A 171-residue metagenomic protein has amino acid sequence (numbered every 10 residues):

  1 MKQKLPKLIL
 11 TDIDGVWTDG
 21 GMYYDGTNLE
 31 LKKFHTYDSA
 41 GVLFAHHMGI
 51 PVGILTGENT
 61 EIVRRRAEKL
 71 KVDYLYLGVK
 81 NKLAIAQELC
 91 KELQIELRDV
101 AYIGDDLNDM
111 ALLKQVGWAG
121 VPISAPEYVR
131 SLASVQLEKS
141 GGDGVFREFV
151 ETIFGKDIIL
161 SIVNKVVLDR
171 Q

Functional and structural regions predicted by a protein language model:
M1-N81: Alpha-helical substrate-recognition element adjacent to the catalytic core
N28-K32, L83-Q171: Mg2+-dependent phosphoryl-transfer enzymes with acidic/Ser/Thr/Gly-rich catalytic loops
